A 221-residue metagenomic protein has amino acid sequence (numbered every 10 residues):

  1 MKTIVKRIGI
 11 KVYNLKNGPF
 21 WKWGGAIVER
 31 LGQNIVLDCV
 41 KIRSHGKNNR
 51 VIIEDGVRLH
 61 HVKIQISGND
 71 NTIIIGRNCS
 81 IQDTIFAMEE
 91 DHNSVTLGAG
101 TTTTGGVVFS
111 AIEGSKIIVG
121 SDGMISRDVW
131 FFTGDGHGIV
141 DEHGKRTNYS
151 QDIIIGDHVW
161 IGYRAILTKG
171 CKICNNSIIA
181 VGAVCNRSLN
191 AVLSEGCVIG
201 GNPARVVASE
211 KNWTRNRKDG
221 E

Functional and structural regions predicted by a protein language model:
M1-G56, N69, D122, D128 (+6 more regions): Terminal amphipathic alpha-helical/low-complexity segments used for targeting or macromolecular assembly
R50-K172, A183, R187-N190, E210-K211: Flexible, glycine/small-residue-enriched loop-and-beta-strand segment within the central core of proteins
I179: Binuclear metal-ion centers of metallo-dependent hydrolases, dominated by the metallo-beta-lactamase
R187-G200: Gly/Pro- and small hydrophobic-enriched strand-loop and loop-to-helix capping segments that sit at the rims
